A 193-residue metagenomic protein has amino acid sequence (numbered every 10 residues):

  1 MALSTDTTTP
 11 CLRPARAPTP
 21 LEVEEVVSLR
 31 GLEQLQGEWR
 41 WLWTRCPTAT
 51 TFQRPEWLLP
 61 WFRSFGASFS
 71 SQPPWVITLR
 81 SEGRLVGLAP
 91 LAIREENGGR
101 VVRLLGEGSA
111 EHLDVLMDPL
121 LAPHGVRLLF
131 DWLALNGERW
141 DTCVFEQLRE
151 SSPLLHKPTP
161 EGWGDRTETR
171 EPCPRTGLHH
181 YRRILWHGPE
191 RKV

Functional and structural regions predicted by a protein language model:
M1-V193: N-acyltransferase acceptor-side catalytic subdomain
